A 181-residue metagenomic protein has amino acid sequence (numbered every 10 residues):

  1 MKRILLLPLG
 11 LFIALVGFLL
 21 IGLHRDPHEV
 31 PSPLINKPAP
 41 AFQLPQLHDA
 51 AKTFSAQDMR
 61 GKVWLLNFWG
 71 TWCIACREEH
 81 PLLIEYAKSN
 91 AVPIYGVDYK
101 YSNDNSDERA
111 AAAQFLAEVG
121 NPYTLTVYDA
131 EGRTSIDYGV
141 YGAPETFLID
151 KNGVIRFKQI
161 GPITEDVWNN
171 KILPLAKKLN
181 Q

Functional and structural regions predicted by a protein language model:
M1-P45, Q181: N-terminal targeting signals for export/organelle localization
F42-L65: A short beta-strand-turn-helix
K62-W64, W69-W72, G142: Short pre-active-site segment immediately N-terminal to redox-active cysteine/selenocysteine motifs in thiol-based
L65-L66, I94, T146: Hydrophobic beta-strand anchors of alpha/beta hydrolase catalytic cores
F68-E85: Conserved redox-active cysteine motifs that mediate thiol-disulfide chemistry, especially di-cysteine Cys-X(1-2)-Cys
V92-E108, P122-E131: Thiol-based oxidoreductase modules, predominantly thioredoxin-like and allied folds used for disulfide exchange
A113-N152: Short, internal strand/loop/helix patches that form the active-site neighborhood or redox-interaction surface
L148-Q181: Thiol-/selenol-based redox modules, centered on thioredoxin-like and closely related oxidoreductase domains
